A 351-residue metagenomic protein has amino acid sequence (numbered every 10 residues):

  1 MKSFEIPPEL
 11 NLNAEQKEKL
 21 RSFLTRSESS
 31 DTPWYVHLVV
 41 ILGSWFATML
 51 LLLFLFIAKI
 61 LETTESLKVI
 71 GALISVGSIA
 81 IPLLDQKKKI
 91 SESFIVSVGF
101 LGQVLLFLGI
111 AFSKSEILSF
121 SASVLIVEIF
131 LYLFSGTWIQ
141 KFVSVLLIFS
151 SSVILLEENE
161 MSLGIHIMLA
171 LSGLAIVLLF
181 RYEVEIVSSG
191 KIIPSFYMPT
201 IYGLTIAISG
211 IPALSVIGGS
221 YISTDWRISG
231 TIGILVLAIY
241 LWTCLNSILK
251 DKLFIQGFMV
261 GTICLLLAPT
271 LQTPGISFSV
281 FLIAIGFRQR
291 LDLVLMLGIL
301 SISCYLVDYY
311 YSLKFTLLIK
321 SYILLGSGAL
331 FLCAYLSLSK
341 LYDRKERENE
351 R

Functional and structural regions predicted by a protein language model:
M1-R351: Alpha-helical multi-pass membrane segments and their bilayer interfacial helix-loop junctions
